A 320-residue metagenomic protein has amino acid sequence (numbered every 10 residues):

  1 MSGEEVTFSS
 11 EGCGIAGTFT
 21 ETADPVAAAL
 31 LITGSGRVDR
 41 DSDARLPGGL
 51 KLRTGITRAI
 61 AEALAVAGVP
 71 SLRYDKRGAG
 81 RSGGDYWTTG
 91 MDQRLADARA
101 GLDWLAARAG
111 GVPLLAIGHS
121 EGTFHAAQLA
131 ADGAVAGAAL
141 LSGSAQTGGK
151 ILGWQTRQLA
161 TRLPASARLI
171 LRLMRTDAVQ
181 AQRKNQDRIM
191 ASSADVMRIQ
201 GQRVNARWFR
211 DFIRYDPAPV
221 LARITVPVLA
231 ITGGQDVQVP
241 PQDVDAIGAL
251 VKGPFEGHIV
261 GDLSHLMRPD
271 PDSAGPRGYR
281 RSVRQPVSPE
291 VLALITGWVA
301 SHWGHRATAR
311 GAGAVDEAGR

Functional and structural regions predicted by a protein language model:
M1-D24, A28: N-terminal cap/lid segment of alpha/beta-hydrolase-fold proteins
D24-A63: Short, surface-exposed "cap/lid" segments of acyl-processing enzymes
K51-R81: Conserved alpha/beta-hydrolase
I56, W87-R108: Alpha/beta-hydrolase active-site loop
L141-A218: Accessory cap/linker subdomain of secreted extracellular hydrolases
I224, A230-T232: Short beta-strand/loop motif that positions the catalytic acidic residue of the alpha/beta-hydrolase fold
V237-D243: Conserved alpha/beta-hydrolase "acid-adjacent" motif
L263-M267, P271-R320: Catalytic active-site module of serine/aspartate enzymes centered on a nucleophile-bearing elbow/loop
